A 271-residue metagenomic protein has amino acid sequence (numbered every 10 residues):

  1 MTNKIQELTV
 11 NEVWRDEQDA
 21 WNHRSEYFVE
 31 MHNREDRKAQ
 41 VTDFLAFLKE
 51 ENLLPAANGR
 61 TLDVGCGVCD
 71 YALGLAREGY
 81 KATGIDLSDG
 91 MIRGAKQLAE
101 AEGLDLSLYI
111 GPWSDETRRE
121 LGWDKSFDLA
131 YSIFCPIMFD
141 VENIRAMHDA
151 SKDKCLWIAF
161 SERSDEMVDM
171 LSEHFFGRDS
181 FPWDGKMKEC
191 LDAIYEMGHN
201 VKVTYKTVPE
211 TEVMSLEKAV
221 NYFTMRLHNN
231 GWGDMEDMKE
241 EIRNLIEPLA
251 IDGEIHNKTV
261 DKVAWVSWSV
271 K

Functional and structural regions predicted by a protein language model:
M1-A56: Conserved class I S-adenosyl-L-methionine
L62, V68-E116: Class I SAM-dependent methyltransferase SAM/SAH-binding core
R119-D128: A short acidic, Gly/Pro-enriched loop at the edge of an enzyme's catalytic core that lines a small-molecule cofactor
F127-E142: A short SAM/SAH-binding and catalytic strip from SAM-dependent methyltransferases
V141-L156: A short glycine-rich, Lys/Arg-flanked "PGG" loop and its adjoining helix->strand segment in the class I
L156-F181: Conserved class I S-adenosyl-L-methionine
W183-G198, K202: Short alpha-helix
K202-K271: Conserved Class I S-adenosyl-L-methionine
